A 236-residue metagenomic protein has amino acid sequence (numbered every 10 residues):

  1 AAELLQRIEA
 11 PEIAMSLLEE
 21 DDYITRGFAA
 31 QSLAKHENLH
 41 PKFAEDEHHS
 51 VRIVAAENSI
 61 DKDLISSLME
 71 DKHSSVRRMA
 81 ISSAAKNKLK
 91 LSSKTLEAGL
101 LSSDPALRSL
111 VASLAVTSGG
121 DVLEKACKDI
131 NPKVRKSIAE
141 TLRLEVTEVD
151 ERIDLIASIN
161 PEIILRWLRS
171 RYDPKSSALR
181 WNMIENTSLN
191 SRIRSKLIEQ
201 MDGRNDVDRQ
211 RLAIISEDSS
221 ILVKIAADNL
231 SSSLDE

Functional and structural regions predicted by a protein language model:
A1-I8, S16, Y23-K35, K42 (+13 more regions): Structural detector for internal amphipathic alpha-helices that build alpha-solenoid repeat scaffolds
D46, D71, D129: Active-site acidic Asp-centered loop
